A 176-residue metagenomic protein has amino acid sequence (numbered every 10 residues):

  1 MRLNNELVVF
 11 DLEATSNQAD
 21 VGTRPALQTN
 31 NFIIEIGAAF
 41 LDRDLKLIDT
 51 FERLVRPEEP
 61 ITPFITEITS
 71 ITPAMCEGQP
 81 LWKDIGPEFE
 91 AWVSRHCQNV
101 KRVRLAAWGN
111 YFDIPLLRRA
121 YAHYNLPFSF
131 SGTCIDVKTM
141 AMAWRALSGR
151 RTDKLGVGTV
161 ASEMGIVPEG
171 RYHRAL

Functional and structural regions predicted by a protein language model:
M1-L3: A short acidic-Thr-Gly-centered motif at the start of a beta-strand
N5-E6, T29-I36, F40-I71, A91-L176: Metal-dependent phosphoesterase core characteristic of DEDDh/y 3'-5' exonuclease domains
L7-D11: Short, hydrophobic/glycine-enriched beta-strand segments
L12-R24: Short acidic, Gly/Ser-rich segments with clustered Asp/Glu that frequently serve as metal-coordination loops in enzyme
I68-P80: Short histidine-centered catalytic/ligand-binding loop motif
E77-A91: Glycine-rich, highly charged phosphate/nucleotide-binding loops
